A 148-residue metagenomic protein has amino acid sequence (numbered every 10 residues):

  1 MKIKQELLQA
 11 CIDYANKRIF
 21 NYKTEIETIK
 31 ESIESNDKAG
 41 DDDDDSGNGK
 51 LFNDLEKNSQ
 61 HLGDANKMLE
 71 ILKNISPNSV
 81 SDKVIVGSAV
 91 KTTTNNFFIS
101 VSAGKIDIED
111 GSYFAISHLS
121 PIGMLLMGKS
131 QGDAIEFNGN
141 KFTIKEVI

Functional and structural regions predicted by a protein language model:
M1-I75: N-terminal intrinsically disordered, low-complexity, charge/repeat-rich segments that act as generic
N78-E136, F142: Non-DNA-binding regulatory cores of transcription-related proteins, predominantly C-terminal effector-binding
I144-I148: Conserved hydrophobic positions within beta-strands
